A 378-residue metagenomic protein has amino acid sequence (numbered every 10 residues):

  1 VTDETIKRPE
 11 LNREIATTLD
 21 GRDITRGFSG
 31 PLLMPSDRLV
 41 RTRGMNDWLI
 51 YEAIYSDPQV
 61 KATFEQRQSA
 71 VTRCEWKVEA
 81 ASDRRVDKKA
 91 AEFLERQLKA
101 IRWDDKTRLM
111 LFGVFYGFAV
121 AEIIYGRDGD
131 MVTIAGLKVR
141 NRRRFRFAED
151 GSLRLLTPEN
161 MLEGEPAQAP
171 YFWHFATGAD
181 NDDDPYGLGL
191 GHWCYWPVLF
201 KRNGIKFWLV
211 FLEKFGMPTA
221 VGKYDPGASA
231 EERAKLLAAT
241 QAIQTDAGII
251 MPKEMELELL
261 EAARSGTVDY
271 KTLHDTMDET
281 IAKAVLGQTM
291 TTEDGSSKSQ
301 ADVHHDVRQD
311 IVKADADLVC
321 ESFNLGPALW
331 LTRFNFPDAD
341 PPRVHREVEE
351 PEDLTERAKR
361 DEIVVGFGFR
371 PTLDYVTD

Functional and structural regions predicted by a protein language model:
V1-R26, S229-K253, E258-L259, F336-D378: C-terminal anchoring/interaction modules
T2-N46, I50-A62, R67-I243: Structured, contiguous alpha/beta core segments that scaffold functional sites
K106, G266, Y270, V312-A316: Alpha-helix N-cap/helix-initiation motif
F118, E122-I124, F211-Y224, D246-L257 (+2 more regions): Core alpha/beta catalytic barrel or barrel-like domain that forms the active/cofactor pocket in diverse metabolic
M161-A167, W173-G178, V268, T272 (+2 more regions): Compact mixed alphabeta submodule
G222, L259-G266, H304-V312: Glycine- and acidic
P226-E293: Long, contiguous, structured domain-core segments that constitute the functional module of a protein
T276-D378: C-terminal helix-loop subdomains that flank or include functional centers
